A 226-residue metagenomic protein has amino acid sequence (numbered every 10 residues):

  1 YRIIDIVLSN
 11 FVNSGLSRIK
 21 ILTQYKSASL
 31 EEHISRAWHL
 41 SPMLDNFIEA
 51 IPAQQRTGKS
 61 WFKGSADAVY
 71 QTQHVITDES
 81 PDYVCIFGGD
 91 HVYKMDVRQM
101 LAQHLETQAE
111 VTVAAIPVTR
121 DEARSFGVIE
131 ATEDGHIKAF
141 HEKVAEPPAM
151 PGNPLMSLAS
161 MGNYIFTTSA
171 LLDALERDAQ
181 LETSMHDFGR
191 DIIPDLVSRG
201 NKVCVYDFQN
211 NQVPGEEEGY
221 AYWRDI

Functional and structural regions predicted by a protein language model:
Y1-I226: Unchanged
